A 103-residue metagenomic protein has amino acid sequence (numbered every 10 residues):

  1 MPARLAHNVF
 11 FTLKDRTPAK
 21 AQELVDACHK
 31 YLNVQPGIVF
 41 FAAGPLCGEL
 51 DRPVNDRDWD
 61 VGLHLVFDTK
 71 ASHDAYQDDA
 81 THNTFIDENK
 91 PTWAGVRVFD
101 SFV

Functional and structural regions predicted by a protein language model:
M1-H64, D68-A75, S101-V103: Short S/T/G/P-rich N-terminal loop/turn motif that feeds into the first structured element of a domain
K70-P91: C-terminal structural segments of small proteins and small subunits
E88-V103: Charge-dense polyanion-binding interfaces
